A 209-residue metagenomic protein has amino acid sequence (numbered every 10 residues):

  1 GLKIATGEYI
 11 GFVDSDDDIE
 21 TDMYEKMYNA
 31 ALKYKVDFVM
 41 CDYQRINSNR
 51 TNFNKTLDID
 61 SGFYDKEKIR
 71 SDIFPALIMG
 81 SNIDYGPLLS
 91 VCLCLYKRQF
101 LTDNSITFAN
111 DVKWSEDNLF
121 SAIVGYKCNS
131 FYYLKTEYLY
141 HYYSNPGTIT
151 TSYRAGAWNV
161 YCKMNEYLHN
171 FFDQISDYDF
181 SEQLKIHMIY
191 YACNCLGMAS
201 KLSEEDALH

Functional and structural regions predicted by a protein language model:
G1-T6: Short, conserved alpha-helix that lines the donor NDP-sugar binding/gating region of sugar-transfer enzymes
I10: Short aromatic/hydrophobic "clamp" motif used to bind/position activated sugar donors
V13-S15: Catalytic metal- and UDP-sugar-binding loop of GT-A-like glycosyltransferases, i.e., residues flanking the conserved
D18-W158: Donor-binding/catalytic cores of nucleotide-activated saccharide and glycerol-phosphate transferases/polymerases
Y133-H209: C-terminal subregions of glycosyltransferases and related glycan-biosynthesis enzymes
